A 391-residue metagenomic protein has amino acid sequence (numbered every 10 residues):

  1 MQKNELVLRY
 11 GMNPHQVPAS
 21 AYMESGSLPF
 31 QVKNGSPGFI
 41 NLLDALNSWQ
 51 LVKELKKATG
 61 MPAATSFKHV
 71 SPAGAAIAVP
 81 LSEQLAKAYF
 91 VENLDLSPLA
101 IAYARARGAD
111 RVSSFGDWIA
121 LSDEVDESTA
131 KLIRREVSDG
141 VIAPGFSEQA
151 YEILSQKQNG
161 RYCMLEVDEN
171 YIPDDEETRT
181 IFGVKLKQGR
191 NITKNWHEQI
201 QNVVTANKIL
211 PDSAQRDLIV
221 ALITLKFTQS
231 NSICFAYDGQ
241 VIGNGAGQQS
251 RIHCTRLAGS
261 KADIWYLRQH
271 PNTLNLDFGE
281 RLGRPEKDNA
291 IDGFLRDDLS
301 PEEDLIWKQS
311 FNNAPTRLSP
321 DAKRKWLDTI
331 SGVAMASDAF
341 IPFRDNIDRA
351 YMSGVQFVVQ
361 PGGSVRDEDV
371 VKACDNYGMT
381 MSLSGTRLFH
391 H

Functional and structural regions predicted by a protein language model:
M1-Q199, A214-S232: Active-site loops and adjacent core secondary-structure elements that bind or stabilize anionic groups
E24-S36, A109-F115, G189-K208, P285-W307 (+2 more regions): Gly-rich Lys/Arg/Thr-decorated short loops/hinges at beta-loop-alpha junctions or inter-strand turns that position
A58-S66, M164-V167, S230-Y237, L267-F278 (+1 more regions): Flexible, glycine/charged-enriched surface loops at secondary-structure junctions
A58-T59, R111-S114, K226-T228, L327-I330 (+2 more regions): A structural signal for short secondary-structure junctions
S71, V125, Y237, I341 (+1 more regions): Active-site-proximal loop/turn and secondary-structure-junction residues that shape catalytic pockets, frequently
A73-R111, I242-I341: Glycine- and Gly-Pro-enriched alpha-helical subdomains that act as flexible, kink-prone "lid/hinge" or packing modules
D117, L121-S122, R135-L165, N170-I172 (+5 more regions): C-terminal binding/interaction regions
D174-L210, L267-A290: Substrate-contacting helices/loops that form the catalytic groove of nucleic-acid and nucleotide-polymer processing
